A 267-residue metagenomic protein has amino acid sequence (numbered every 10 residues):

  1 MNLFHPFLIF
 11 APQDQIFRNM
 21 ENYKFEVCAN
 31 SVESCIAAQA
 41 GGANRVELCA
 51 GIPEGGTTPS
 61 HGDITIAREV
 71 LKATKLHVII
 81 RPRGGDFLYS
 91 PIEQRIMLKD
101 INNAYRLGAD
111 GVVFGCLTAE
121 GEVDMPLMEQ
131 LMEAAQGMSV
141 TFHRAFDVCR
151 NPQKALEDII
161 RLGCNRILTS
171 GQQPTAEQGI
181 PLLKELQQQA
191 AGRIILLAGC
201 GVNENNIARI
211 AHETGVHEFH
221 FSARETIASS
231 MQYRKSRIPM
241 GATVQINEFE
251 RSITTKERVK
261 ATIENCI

Functional and structural regions predicted by a protein language model:
Y23-V27, V46-L48, L76-I80, V112-F114 (+4 more regions): Hydrophobic faces of well-ordered beta-strands that scaffold small-molecule active sites in alpha/beta enzyme cores
V27-S31, V78-L88, E93-R95, R144-N151 (+1 more regions): Glycine-rich beta-to-alpha transition loops that act as phosphate-gripper elements at the mouths of alpha/beta enzyme
E33-S34, Y89-K99, R150-R161, V202-V216: Catalytic cores of alpha/beta
E47-E54, L107, V113-A119, R166-A176 (+1 more regions): Glycine-rich phosphate-binding active-site loops on the catalytic face of alpha/beta enzymes
P53-K72, T118-A134, C149-K154, Q173-Q187 (+2 more regions): Active-site-adjacent beta->alpha loops and helix N-cap segments on the catalytic face of soluble alpha/beta enzymes
T58-G84, M125-F142, L183-A198, F249-C266: Alpha-helix-loop-beta-strand connector modules within alpha/beta enzyme cores
T74-M125: Glycine/small-residue-rich loop that forms an oxyanion/phosphate-binding "nest" at active or ligand-binding sites
A190-I267: C-terminal alpha-helical cap/extension of soluble enzyme domains
